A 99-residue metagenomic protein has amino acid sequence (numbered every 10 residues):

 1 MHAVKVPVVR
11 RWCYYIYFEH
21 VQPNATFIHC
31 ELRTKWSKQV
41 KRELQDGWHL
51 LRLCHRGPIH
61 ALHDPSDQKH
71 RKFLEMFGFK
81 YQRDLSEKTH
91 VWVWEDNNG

Functional and structural regions predicted by a protein language model:
H2-Y15: Conserved beta-hairpin
Y14-A25, Q82-L85: A conserved beta-strand-loop-helix scaffold within acyl/acetyltransferase catalytic domains
V21-K35, H90-W92: Conserved acetyl-CoA binding element of GNAT-fold acetyltransferases
S37-L53, K72, M76: Conserved acetyl-CoA-binding loop-helix of GNAT-fold acetyltransferases
H60-K72, S86: Conserved beta-strand-loop-alpha-helix junction that forms the acyl-donor binding cleft
K80-V93: Conserved catalytic-core motifs of GNAT/GCN5-like acyltransferases
N97-G99: Short, charged/polar, Gly/Pro-enriched secondary-structure boundary elements
